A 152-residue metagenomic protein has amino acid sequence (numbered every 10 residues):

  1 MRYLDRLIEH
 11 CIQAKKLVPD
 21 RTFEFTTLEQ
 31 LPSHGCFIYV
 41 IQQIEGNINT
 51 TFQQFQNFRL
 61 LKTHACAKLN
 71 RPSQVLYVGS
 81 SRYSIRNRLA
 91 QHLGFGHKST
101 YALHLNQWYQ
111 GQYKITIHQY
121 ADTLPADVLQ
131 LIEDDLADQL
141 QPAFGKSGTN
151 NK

Functional and structural regions predicted by a protein language model:
M1-N87, T123-D135, T149-K152: GIY-YIG nuclease catalytic motif and its immediate N-terminal context
L69, R82-I132, Q141: Acidic, metal/cofactor-coordinating or nucleic-acid-engaging core segments within structured domains
F144-G148: Basic- and aromatic-enriched surface patches that contact anionic nucleotides/nucleic acids
